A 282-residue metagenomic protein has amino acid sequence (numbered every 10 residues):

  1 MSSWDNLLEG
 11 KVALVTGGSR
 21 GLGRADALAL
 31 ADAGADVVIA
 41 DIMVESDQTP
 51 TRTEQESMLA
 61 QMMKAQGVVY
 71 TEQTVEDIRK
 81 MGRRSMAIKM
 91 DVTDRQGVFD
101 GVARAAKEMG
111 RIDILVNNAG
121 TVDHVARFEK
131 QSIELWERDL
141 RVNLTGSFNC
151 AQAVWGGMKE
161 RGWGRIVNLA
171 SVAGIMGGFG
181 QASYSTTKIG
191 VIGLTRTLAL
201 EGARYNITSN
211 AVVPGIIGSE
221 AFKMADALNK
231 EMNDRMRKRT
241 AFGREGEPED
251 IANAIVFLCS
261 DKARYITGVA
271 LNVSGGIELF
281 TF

Functional and structural regions predicted by a protein language model:
M1-M109, D123-A126, E134-L135: Short-chain dehydrogenase/reductase
S2-W4, V125, M176, V256 (+1 more regions): Short C-terminal tail/terminal secondary-structure segment of NAD(P)H-dependent dehydrogenase/reductase domains
A126-F128, S132-L140, M236: Substrate-binding pocket helix/loop in short-chain dehydrogenase/reductase
A151, T187, T195: Active-site helix of classical SDR
G156, L200-R204, R264: Alpha-helical segment proximal to the catalytic Tyr-Lys
S171: Residue(s) in the substrate-gating loop at a strand-loop-helix junction that position the organic substrate next
T240-I251, K262: A conserved structural motif in NAD(P)-dependent oxidoreductases
